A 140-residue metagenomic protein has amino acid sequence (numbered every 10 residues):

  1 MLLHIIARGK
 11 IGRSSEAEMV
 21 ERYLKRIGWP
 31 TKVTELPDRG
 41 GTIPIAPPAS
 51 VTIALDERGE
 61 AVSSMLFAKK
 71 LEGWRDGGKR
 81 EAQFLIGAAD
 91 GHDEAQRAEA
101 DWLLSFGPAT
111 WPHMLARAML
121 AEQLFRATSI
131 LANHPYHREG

Functional and structural regions predicted by a protein language model:
M1, W29, S50, E99-D101: Short glycine-/polar-rich loops that comprise or flank the Walker A/P-loop and associated switch/sensor motifs
M1-I27: N-terminal beta1-alpha1 ligand-phosphate binding loop
G9-R13, R58, T110: Short histidine/acidic/glycine/proline-rich micro-motifs that form metal- and phosphate-coordinating active-site loops
E16-E18, S64-A68, R97, R117: Conserved strand-to-helix beginnings and helix N-cap segments that scaffold or border functional pockets
G28-Q83, G91: S-adenosyl-L-methionine/SAH cofactor-binding core of RNA-modifying enzymes
G87: Rossmann-fold NAD(P)-binding glycine/threonine-rich loop
Q96-G140: Structured adenosyl-cofactor binding patch, chiefly the S-adenosyl-L-methionine
